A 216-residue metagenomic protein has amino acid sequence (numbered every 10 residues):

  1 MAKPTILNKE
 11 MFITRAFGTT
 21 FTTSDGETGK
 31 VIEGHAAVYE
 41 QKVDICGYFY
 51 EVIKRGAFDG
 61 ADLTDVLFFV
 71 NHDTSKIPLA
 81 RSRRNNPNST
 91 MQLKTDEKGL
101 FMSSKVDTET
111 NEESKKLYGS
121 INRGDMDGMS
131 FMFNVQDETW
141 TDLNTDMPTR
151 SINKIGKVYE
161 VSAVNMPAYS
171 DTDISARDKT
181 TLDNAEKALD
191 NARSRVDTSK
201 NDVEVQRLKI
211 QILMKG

Functional and structural regions predicted by a protein language model:
M1-R193: Signature of dsDNA virion morphogenesis modules
D190-G216: Terminal short linear interaction segments
